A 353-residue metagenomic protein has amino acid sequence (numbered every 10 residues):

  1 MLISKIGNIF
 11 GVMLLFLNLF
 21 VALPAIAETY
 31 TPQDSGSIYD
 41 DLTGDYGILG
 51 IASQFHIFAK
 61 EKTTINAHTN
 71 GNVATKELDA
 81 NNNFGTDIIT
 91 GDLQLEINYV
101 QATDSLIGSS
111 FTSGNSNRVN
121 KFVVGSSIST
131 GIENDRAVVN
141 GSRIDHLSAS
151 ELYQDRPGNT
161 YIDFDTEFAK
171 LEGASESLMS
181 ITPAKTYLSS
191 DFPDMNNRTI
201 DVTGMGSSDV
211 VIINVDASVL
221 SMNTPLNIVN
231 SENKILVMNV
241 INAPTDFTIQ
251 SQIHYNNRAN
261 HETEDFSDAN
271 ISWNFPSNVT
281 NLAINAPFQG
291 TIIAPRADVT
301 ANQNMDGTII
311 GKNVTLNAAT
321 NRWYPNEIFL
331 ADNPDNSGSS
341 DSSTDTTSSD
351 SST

Functional and structural regions predicted by a protein language model:
L2-F10: Bacterial N-terminal signal peptides that target proteins for export
S4, P24, T166-A169: Polar/charged alpha-helical tracts
L17-I26: C-terminal segment of classical bacterial N-terminal signal peptides
I26, Y153, S348-S351: Short intrinsically disordered, low-complexity segments
E28-N120, G173-N333: Long, polar low-complexity repeats
Q33, A331-T353: Ser/Thr/Gly/Pro-rich low-complexity, disordered linker/stalk segments of secreted and cell-surface proteins
T86-F168, E172: Secretory-pathway glycan-assembly enzymes, especially type II membrane glycosyltransferases that use nucleotide-sugar
